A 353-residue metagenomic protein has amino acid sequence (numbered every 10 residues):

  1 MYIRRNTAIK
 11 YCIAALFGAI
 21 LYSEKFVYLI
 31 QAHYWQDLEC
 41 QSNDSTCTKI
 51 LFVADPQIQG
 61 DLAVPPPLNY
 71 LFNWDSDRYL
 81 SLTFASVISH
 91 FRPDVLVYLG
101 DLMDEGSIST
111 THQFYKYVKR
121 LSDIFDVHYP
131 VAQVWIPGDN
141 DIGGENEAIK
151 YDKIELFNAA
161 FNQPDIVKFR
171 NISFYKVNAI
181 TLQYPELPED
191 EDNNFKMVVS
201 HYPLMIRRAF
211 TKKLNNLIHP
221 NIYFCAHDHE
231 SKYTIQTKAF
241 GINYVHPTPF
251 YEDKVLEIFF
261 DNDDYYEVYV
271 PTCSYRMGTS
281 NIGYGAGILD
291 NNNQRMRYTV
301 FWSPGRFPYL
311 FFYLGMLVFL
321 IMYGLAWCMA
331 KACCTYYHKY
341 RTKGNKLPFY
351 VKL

Functional and structural regions predicted by a protein language model:
Y2-H112: N-terminal active-site segment of His-dependent metallophosphoesterases
L16-L38, Q163-K168, E230-K352: Binuclear metal-dependent phosphoesterase catalytic core
I30-S42, S107-E191, F195, V245-Y269 (+1 more regions): Extended active-site neighborhood of metal-dependent phosphoesterases/phosphodiesterases
C47-A63, N171-L182, K196-Y202, Y265-T272 (+1 more regions): Active-site-proximal beta-strand elements of phosphoester/diester hydrolases
F52-A54, V95-D101, A132-D139, V177 (+3 more regions): Active-site neighborhood of phospho(di)ester-bond hydrolases with catalytic His/Asp-centered motifs
A54, I88, G100-M103, S122 (+3 more regions): Amphipathic alpha-helical interaction motifs in eukaryotic regulatory proteins
I58-L62, D104-G106, P137-N146, V167 (+5 more regions): Active-site environment of divalent metal-dependent phosphoester hydrolases
H90-D94, H128, N193, I218: Active-site charged/polar residues at nucleotide-handling catalytic sites that mediate phosphoryl, nucleotidyl
